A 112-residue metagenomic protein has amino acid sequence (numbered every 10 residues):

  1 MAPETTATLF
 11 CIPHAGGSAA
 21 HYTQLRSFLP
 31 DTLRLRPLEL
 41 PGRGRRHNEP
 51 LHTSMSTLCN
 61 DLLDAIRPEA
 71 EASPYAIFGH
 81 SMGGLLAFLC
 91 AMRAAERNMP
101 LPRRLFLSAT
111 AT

Functional and structural regions predicted by a protein language model:
M1-T112: Non-catalytic, mobile gating and regulatory segments of ester bond hydrolases
